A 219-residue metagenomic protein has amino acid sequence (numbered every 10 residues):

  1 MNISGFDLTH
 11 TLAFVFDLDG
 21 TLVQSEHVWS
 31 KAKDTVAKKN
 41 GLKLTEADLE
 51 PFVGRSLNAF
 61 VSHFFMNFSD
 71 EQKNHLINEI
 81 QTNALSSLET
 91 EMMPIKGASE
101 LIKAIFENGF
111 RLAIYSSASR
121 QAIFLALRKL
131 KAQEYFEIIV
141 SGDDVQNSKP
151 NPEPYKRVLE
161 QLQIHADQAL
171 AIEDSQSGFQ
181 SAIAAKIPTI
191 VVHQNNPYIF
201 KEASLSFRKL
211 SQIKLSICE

Functional and structural regions predicted by a protein language model:
M1-L12, K103-F106, S119-E219: Asp-based, Mg2+/Mn2+-dependent phosphohydrolase catalytic module
N2-E50, N67: Active-site neighborhood of HAD-like aspartate-dependent phosphohydrolases
T21, S116-A118: Conserved phosphate-coupling serine/threonine residues in phosphotransfer and NTP-handling enzymes
L22, P94, L112, N147 (+1 more regions): Conserved SAM-binding loop
A32, F60, G97, A122-L125 (+1 more regions): Phosphate- and divalent-cation-binding pockets in alpha/beta enzyme and binding domains that engage nucleotide-derived
V36-A37, S56-D70, A126, L159: Helix-loop "lid/cap" segments that line or gate small-molecule binding pockets
S62-E100, N108: Metal-dependent phosphoesterase signature
